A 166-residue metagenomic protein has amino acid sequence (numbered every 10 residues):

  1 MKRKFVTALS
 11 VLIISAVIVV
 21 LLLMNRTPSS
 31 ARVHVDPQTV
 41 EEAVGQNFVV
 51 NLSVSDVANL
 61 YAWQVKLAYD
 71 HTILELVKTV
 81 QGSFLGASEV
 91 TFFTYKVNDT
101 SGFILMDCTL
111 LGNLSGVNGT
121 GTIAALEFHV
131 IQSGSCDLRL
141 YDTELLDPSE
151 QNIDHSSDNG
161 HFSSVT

Functional and structural regions predicted by a protein language model:
K2-T166: Acidic, low-complexity intrinsically disordered segments
